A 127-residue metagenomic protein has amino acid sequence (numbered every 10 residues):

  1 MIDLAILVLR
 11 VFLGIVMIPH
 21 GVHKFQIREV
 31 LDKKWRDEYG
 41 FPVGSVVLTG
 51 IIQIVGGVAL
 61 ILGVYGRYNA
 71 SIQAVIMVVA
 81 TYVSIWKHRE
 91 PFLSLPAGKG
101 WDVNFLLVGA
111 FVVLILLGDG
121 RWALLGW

Functional and structural regions predicted by a protein language model:
M1-K34, V43-I51, V55, L62-W127: Extended, low-polarity transmembrane helix blocks
